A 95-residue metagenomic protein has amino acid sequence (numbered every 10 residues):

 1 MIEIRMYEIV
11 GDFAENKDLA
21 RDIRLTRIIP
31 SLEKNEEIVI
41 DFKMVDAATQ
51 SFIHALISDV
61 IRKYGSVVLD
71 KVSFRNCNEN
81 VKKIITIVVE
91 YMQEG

Functional and structural regions predicted by a protein language model:
I9-E36, F42-E90: Amphipathic alpha-helical interaction surfaces in cytosolic regulatory modules
